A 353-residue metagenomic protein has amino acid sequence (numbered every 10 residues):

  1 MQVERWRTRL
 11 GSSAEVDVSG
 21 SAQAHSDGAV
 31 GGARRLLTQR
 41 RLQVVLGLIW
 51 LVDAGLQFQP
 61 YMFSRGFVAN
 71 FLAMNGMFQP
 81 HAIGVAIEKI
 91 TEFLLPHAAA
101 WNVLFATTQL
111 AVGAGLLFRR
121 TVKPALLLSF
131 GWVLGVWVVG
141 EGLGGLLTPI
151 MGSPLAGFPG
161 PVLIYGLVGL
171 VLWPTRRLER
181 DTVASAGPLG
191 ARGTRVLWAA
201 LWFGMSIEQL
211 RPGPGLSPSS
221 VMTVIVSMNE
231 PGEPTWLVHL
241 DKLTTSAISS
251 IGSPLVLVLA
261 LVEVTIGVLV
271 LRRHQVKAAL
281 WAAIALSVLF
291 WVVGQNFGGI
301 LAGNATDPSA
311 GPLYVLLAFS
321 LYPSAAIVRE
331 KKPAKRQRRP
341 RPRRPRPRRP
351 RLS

Functional and structural regions predicted by a protein language model:
Q2-A111, F118-S353: Extended, low-polarity transmembrane helix blocks
